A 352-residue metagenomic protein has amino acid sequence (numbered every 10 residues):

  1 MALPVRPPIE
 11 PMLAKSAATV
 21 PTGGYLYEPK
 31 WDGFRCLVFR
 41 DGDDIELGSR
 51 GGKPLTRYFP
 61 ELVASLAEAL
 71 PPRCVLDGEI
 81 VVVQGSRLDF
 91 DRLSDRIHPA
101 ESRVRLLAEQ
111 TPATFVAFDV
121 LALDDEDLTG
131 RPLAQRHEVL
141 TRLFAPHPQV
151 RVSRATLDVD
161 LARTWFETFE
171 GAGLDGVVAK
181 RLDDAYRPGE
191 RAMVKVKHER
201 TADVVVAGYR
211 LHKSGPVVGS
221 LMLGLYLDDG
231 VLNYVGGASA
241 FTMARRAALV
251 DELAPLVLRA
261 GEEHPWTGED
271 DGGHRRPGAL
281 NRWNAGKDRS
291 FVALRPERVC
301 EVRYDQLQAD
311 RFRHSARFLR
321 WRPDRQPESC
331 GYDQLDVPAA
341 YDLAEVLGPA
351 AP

Functional and structural regions predicted by a protein language model:
M1-P352: Catalytic cores of nucleic-acid ligases and guanylyltransferases
